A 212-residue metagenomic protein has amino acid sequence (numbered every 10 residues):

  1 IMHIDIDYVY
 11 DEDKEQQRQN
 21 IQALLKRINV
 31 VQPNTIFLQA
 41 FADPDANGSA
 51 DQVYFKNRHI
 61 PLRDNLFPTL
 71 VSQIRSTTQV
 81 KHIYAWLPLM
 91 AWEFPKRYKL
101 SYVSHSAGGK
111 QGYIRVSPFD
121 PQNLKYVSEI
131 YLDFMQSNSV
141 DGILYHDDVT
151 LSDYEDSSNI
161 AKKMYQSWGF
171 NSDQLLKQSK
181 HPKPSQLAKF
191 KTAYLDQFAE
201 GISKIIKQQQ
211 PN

Functional and structural regions predicted by a protein language model:
I1, V31-I36, T78-Y84, N138-G142 (+1 more regions): Loop/turn elements at helix/coil->beta-strand transitions in domains of secreted/extracellular proteins
M2-R18, H82-N138, K177-P184: Active-site-adjacent "subsite" loops/lids of carbohydrate-active enzymes
D7-Y10, F41-A46, L89-E93, V149-S152: Solvent-exposed loop/turn segments at secondary-structure junctions within structured extracellular/periplasmic domains
K14-V30, N57-K81, Y194-G201: Aromatic- and glycine-enriched glycan-recognition loops and surfaces that form the carbohydrate-binding subsites
Q19-A46, S137-G142: Catalytic domains of carbohydrate-active enzymes, especially glycoside hydrolases
R27, G109-N212: Polysaccharide-binding and catalytic clefts of secreted carbohydrate-active enzymes
T35-F37, L66-G109, L144-T150: Glycine-rich, aromatic-flanked loop segments that form ligand/cofactor-binding clefts across common enzyme folds
A40-P61, T150-E155: Glycine-rich, proline-tolerant flexible connector loops at the mouths of alpha/beta enzymes
